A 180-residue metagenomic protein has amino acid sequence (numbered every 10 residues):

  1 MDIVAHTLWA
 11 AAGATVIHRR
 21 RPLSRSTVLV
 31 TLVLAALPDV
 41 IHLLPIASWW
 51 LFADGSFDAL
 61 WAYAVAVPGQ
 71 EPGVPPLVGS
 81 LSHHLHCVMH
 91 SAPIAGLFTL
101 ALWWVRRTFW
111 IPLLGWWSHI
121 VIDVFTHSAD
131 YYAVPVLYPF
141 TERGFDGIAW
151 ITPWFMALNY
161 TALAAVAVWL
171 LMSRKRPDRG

Functional and structural regions predicted by a protein language model:
M1-G180: N-terminal membrane-targeting hydrophobic helices
